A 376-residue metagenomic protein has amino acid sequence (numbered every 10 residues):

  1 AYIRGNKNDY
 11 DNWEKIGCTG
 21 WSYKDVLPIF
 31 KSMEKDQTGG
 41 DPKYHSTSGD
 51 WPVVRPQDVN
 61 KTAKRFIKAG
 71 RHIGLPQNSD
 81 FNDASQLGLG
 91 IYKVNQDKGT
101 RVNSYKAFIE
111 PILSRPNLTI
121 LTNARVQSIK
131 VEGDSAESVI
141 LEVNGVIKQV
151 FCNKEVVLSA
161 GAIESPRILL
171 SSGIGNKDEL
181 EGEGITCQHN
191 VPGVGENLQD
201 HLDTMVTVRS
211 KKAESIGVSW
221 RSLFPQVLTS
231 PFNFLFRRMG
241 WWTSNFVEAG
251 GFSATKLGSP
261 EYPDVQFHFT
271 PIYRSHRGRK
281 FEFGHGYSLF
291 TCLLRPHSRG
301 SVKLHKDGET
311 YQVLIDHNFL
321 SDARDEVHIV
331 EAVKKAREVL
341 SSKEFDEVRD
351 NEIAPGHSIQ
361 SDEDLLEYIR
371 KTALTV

Functional and structural regions predicted by a protein language model:
A1-E14, G173: Periplasmic solute-binding protein
N8, S48, D134-A136, Q199-D203 (+4 more regions): Short, solvent-exposed loop/turn segments at the edges of secondary structure
E14-A136, E142, M205-V227, Y368: Conserved redox-cofactor binding core of oxidoreductases
C18, E34-K35, G74, E132-G133 (+4 more regions): Acidic glycine-/aspartate-rich tracts in secreted/extracellular proteins
L27, M33-D83, G90-Y92, S230-V376: FAD-dependent oxidoreductase catalytic-site/capping-region signature
I29, I129-E132, E137-T229, N233-L235 (+3 more regions): Glycine-rich loop(s) and the adjacent beta-strand/alpha-helix scaffold that form part
N78, T119-L121, T186-N190, H268: General small-molecule cofactor/ligand-binding pocket signal
